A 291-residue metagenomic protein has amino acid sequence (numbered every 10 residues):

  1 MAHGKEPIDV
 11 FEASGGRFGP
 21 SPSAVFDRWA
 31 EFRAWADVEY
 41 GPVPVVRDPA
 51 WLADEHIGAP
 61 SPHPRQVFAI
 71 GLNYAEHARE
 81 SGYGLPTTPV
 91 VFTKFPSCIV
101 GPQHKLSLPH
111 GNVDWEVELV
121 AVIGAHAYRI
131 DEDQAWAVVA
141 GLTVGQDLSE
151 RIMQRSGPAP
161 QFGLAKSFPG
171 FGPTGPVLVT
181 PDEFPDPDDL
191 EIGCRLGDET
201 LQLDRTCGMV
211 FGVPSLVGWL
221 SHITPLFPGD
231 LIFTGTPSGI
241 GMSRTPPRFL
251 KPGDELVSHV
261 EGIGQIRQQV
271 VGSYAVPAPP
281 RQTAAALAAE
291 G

Functional and structural regions predicted by a protein language model:
M1-P89, V257, Y274-P277, A284-G291: N-terminal non-catalytic cap/leader segment that marks the start of a structured domain
P44, A50-E55, P60, H77 (+3 more regions): Catalytic-pocket segment enriched in acidic/His residues
Y83-G101, W115, K251-G262: Structural signature of FAD isoalloxazine-binding scaffolds in flavoprotein oxidoreductases
K94-P96, V117-A125, T143-L148, L178 (+2 more regions): Short, structured patches in soluble enzyme cores that scaffold and shape functional sites
I99-V122: A structural-propensity feature for long, helix-poor, extended segments
A127-D131, E183-D186: Short helix-loop capping/hinge motifs at secondary-structure junctions, enriched in acidic/polar residues
I130-L142: N-terminal accessory regions of nucleic-acid-interacting proteins
